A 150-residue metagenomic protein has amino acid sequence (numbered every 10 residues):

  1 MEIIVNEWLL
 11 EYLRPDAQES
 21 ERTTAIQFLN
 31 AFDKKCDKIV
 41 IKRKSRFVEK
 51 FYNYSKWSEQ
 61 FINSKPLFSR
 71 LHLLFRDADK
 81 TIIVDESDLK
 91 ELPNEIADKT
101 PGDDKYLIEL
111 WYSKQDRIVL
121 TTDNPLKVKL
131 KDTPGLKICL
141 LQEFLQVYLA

Functional and structural regions predicted by a protein language model:
M1-K42: Short, well-structured N-terminal submotif of metal-dependent ribonuclease cores
E2, R43, K114-I118, N124-A150: Acidic, PIN/NYN-like endoribonuclease modules and their adjacent C-terminal/linker elements
L9, R46-F47, Y106-L107, P125-L126: Alpha-helix capping/helix-boundary segments
L13-E21, E59, N94-D98: Short, flexible/disordered intra-domain loops and linkers
R14-D16, K50-S55, L130-T133: A short acidic (Asp/Glu
A25-N30, H72, L107-I108: Short amphipathic alpha-helical segments and helix-helix/interface helices
A31-C36, S45-E91: PIN-domain endoribonuclease scaffold, especially VapC-family toxins
D79-I118, V128-K129: Active-site neighborhoods of divalent-metal-dependent phosphate/nucleic-acid chemistry enzymes
